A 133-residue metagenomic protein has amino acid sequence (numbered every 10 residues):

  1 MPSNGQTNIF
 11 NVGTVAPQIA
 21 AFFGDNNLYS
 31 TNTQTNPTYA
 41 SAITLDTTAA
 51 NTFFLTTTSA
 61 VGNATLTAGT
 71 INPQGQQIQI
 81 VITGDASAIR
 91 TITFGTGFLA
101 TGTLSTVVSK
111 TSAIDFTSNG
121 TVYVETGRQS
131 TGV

Functional and structural regions predicted by a protein language model:
M1-T47, N119-V133: Glycine-rich, low-complexity segments
N8, Q18, N26, S41 (+5 more regions): The right-handed parallel beta-helix/beta-solenoid scaffold, focusing on the short coil/turn and N-cap positions
L45, A50-T56: A mid-sequence, solvent-exposed acidic-amphipathic segment
L55-V133: Acidic, glycine/polar-enriched metal-coordinating patches/loops that mediate binding to polyanionic ligands
